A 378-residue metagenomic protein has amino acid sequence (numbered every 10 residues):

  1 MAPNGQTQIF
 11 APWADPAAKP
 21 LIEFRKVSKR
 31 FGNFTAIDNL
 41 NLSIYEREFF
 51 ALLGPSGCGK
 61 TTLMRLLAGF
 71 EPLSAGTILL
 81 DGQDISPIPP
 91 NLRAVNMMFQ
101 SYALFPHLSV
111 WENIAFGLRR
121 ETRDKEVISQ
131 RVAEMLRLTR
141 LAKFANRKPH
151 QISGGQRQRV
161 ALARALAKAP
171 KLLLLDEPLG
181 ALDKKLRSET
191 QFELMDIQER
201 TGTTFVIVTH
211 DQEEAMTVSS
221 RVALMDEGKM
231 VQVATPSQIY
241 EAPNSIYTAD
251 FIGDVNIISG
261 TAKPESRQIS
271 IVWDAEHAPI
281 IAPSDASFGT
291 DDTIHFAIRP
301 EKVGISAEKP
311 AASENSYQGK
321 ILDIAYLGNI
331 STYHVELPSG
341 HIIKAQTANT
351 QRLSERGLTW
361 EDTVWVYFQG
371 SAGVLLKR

Functional and structural regions predicted by a protein language model:
A2-N4, F10, V255, E265-R378: Non-catalytic connector elements of ABC transporters
F49, P90-D250: ABC ATPase nucleotide-binding domains
L53-P55: The feature captures the beta-strand-to-loop junction immediately N-terminal to the Walker
A68: Helix-to-loop junction immediately C-terminal to a conserved catalytic motif
S74-T77, E227, S259: Conserved coupling/switch loops of ABC nucleotide-binding domains, chiefly the family-specific signature
G76-D84: Conserved ABC transporter NBD signature motif
